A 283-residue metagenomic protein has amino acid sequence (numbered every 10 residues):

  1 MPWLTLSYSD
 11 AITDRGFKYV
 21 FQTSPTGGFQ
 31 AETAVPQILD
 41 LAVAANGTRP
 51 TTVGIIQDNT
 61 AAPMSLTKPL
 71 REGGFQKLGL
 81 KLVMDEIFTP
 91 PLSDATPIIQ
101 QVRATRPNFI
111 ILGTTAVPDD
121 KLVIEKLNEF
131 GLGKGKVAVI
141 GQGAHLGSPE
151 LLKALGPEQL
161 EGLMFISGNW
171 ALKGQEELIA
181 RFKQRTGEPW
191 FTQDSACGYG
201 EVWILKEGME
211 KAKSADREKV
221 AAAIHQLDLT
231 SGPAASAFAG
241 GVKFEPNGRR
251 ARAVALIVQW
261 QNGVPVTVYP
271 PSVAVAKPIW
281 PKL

Functional and structural regions predicted by a protein language model:
M1-L283: Extracytosolic ligand-binding ectodomains
